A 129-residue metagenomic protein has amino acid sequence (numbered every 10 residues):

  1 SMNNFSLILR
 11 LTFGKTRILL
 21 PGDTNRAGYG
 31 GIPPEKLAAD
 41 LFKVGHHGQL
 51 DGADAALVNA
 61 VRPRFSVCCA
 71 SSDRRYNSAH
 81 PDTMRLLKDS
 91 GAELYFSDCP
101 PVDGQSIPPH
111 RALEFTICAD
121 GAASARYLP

Functional and structural regions predicted by a protein language model:
S1-A79: Active-site-proximal loop/helix segments of hydrolase catalytic cores
S1-N3, F65, S72-P129: Binuclear metal-ion centers of metallo-dependent hydrolases, dominated by the metallo-beta-lactamase
